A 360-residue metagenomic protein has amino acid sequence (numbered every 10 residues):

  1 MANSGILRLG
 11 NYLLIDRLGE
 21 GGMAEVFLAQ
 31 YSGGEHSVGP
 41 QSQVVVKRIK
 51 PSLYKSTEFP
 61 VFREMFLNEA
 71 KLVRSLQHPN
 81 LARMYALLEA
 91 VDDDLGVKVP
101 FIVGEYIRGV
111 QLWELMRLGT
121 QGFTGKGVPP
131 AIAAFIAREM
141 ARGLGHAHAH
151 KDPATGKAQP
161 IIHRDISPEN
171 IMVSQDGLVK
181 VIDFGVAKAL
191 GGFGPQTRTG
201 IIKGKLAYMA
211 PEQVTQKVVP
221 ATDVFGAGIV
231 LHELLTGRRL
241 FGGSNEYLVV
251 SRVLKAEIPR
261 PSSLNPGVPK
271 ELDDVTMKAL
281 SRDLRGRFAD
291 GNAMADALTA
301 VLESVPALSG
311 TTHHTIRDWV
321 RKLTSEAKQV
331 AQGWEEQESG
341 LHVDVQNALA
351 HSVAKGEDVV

Functional and structural regions predicted by a protein language model:
M1-P259: Conserved ATP-binding/catalytic core of the eukaryotic-like protein kinase fold, especially serine/threonine kinases
Y85, G109, L118, S304 (+2 more regions): A structural signal for alpha-helix termini and helix-coil/disorder junctions
T197-T199, S339-G340, S352: Intrinsically disordered, low-complexity serine/threonine-rich repeat tracts
A207-N347: C-terminal lobe helix-coil module of Hanks-type protein kinase domains
A348-V360: Long, low-complexity, intrinsically disordered segments
